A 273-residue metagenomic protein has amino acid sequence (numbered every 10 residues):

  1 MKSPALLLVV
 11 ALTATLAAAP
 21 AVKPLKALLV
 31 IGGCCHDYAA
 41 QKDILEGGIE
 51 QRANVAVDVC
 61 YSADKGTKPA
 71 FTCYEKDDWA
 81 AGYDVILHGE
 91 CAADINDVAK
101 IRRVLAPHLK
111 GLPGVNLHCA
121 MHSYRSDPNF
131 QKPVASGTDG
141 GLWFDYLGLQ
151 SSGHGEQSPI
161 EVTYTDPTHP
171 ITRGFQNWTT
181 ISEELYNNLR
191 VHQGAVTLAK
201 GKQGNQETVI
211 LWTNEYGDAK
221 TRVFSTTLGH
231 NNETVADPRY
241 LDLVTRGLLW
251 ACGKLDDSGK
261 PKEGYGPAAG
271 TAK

Functional and structural regions predicted by a protein language model:
A5-T15: Bacterial N-terminal signal peptides
P20, K26-V30, D37-S123: Helical hinge/lid and interdomain linker segments adjacent to catalytic or ligand-binding clefts that mediate domain
P20-L25, A40, Q51, A81 (+2 more regions): Extracellular ligand-binding/catalytic regions of CAZymes and related secreted enzymes and adhesion modules
L29, A40, I44, A99 (+5 more regions): Extracytoplasmic/secreted proteins, especially bacterial periplasmic and envelope-associated proteins
G32-C35, C91, G155-I160, G229-P238: Active-site rim elements
E50, A56-D58, L149-K220: Catalytic beta-strand/loop cores that center a nucleophilic Ser/Cys/Thr and support acyl-enzyme chemistry
H88, A93-R173: A glycine-rich, often tryptophan-bearing local segment used as a flexible ligand/cofactor-contacting loop or short
P113-V115, V196, R222: Proline-centered loop/turn at the N-terminus of a beta-strand
